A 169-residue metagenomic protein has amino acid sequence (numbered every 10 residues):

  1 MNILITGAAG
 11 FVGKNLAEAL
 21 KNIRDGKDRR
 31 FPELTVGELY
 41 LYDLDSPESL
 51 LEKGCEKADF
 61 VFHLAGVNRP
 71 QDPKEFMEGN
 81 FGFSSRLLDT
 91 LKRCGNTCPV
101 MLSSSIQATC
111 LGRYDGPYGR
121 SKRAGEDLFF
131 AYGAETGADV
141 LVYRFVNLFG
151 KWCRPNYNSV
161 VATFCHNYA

Functional and structural regions predicted by a protein language model:
M1-G26: N-terminal Rossmann NAD(P)H-binding glycine-rich loop of SDR-like oxidoreductase domains
T6, Y42, V61-A65, V100-I106 (+1 more regions): SDR active-site strand-loop-helix element
G10, M77-F81, D115-R123, R154-S159: Short-chain dehydrogenase/reductase
K21-T35, L91-G95, Y132-T136: Alpha-helix termini
D25-K53: Adenosine-cofactor binding site in Rossmann-like domains, unifying the SAM/SAH pocket of S-adenosylmethionine-dependent
S46-R86, T90-T97, Q107-Y114: NAD(P)H-binding glycine-rich loop region in Rossmannoid oxidoreductase-like domains and their noncatalytic homologs
S85-D127, A131-Y143: Conserved Rossmann-fold NAD(P)-dependent oxidoreductase catalytic core, especially the SDR/UDP-sugar
A131-V142, V146-A169: NAD(P)-dependent short-chain dehydrogenase/reductase
